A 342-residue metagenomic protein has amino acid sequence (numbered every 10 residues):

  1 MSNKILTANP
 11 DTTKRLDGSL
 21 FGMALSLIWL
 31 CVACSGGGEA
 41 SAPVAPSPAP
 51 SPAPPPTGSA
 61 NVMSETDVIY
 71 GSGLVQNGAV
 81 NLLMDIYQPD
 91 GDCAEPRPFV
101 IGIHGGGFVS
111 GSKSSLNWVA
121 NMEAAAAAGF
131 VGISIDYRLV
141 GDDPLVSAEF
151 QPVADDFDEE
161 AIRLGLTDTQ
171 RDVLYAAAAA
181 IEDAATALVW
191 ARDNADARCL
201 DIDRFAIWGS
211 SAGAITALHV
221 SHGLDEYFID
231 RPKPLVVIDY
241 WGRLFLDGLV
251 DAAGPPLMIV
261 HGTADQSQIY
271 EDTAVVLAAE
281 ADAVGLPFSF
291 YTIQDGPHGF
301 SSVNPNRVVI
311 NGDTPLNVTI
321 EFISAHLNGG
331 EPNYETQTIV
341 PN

Functional and structural regions predicted by a protein language model:
L30-A60, V68, Y334: Bacterial Sec-dependent N-terminal signal peptides
P54-E95: N-terminal cap/lid segment of alpha/beta-hydrolase-fold proteins
A94-E95, F150-I207: Gly/Ser-rich "nucleophile elbow"/oxyanion-hole loop immediately N-terminal to the catalytic nucleophile in hydrolases
E95-G107: Short beta-strand element of the alpha/beta-hydrolase
S114-S134: Short amphipathic alpha-helix adjacent to the substrate-entry channel of hydrolases
A179-A253: Primarily recognizes the serine-hydrolase "nucleophile elbow" in alpha/beta-hydrolase and SGNH/GDSL folds
I229-T292: The feature captures the conserved acid-bearing segment of alpha/beta-hydrolase catalytic domains
V260, V284-N342: C-terminal catalytic histidine-bearing segment of alpha/beta-hydrolase fold enzymes
